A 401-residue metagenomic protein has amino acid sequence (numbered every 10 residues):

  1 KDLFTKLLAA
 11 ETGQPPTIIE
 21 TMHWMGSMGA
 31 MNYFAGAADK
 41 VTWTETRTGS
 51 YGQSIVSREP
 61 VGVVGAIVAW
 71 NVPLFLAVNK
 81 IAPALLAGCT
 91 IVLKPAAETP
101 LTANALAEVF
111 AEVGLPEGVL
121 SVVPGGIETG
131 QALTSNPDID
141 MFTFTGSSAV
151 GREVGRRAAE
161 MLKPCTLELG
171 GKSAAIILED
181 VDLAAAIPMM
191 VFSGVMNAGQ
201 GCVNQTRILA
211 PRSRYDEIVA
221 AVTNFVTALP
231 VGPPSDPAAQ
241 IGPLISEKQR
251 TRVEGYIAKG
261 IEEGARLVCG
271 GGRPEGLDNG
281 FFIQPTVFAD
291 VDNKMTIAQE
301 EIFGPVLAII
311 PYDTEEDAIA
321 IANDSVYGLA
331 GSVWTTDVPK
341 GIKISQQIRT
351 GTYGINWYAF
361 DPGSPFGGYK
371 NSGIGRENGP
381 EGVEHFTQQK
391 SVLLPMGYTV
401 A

Functional and structural regions predicted by a protein language model:
K1-G52: N-terminal Rossmann-like NAD(P)+-binding subdomain of aldehyde/semialdehyde dehydrogenases
D2, G13, G36-K40, A111-P116 (+10 more regions): Generic secondary-structure signature for well-ordered alpha-helical cores
L8, M31, G88, L120 (+7 more regions): Residue-level signal for inorganic ion chemistry
M31, K80, L106, V154 (+3 more regions): Aromatic/hydrophobic pocket-lining residues that form π-stacking "cages" and hydrophobic walls in ligand
A37, I67, G126, T145 (+3 more regions): Conserved residues at the C-terminal ends of beta-strands
W43-A185, Y312: Rossmann-like NAD(P) dinucleotide-binding subdomain of oxidoreductase/dehydrogenase enzymes
I139, I176, P230, I241 (+4 more regions): Conserved C-terminal structural/oligomerization subdomain of aldehyde/semialdehyde dehydrogenase
A149-D292, I355, V400-A401: ALDH superfamily catalytic-core signature
